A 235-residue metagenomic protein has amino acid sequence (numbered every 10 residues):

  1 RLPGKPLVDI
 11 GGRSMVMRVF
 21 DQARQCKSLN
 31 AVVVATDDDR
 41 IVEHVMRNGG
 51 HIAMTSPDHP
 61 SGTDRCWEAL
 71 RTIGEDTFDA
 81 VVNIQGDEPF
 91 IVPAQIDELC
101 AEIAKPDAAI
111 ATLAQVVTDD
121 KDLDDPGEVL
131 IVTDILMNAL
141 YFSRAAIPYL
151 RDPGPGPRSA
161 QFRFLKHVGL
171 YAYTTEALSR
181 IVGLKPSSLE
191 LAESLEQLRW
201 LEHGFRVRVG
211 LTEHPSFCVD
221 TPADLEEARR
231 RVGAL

Functional and structural regions predicted by a protein language model:
R1-A35: N-terminal glycine-rich phosphate-binding loop and ensuing alpha1 helix
L29, F78, K105-A109, F205: Short, high-confidence coil segments that cap the C-terminus of an alpha-helix and link into the following beta-strand
V32-V34, V81, A111, A139 (+1 more regions): Hydrophobic/aromatic residues located in beta-strands of well-ordered beta-sheets within soluble catalytic
V33, D39-I84, E88-E98: Short phosphate-binding loop-to-helix
T36-D37, I91, Y173, D220: A conserved hydrophobic position in a structured secondary element of the catalytic/binding core that shapes
V92-S187: Conserved core of the sugar-phosphate nucleotidyltransferase
R158-L235: Conserved alpha/beta core of the MobA/IspD/sugar-nucleotide pyrophosphorylase nucleotidyltransferase superfamily
